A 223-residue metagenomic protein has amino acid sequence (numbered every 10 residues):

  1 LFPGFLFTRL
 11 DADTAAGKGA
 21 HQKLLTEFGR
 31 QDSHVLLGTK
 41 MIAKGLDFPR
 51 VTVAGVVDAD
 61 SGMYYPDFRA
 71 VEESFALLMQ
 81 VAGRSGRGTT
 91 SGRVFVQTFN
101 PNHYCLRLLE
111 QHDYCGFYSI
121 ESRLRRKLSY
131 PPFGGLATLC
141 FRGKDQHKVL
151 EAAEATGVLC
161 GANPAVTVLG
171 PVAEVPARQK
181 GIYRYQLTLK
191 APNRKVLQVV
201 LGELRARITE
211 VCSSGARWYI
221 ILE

Functional and structural regions predicted by a protein language model:
L1-Y65, V71, Q80-E223: Accessory helical-bundle/CTD segments and flexible terminal tails appended to RecA-like ATPase motors
